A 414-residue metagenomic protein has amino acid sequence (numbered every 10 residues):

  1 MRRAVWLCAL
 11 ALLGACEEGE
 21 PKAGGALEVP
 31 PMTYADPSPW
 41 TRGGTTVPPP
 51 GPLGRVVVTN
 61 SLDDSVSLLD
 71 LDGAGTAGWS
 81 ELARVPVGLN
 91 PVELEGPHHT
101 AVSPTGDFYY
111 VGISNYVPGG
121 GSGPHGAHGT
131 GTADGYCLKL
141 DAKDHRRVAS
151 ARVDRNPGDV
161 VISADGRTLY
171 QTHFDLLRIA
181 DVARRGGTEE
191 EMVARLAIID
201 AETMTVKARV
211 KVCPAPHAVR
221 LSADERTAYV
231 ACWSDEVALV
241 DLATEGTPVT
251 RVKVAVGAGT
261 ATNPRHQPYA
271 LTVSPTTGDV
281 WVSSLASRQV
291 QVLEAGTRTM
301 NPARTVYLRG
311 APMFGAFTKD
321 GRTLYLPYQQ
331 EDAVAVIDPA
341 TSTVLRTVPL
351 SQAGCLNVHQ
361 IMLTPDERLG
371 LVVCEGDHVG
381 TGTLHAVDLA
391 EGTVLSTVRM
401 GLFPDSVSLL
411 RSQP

Functional and structural regions predicted by a protein language model:
R2-L7: Sec-dependent signal peptide recognition, specifically the positively charged N-region followed immediately by
L12-A15: C-terminal motif of bacterial Sec signal peptides marking the signal peptidase cleavage site
E17-P414: Predominantly soluble domains enriched in secretory-pathway, periplasmic, or organellar proteins
